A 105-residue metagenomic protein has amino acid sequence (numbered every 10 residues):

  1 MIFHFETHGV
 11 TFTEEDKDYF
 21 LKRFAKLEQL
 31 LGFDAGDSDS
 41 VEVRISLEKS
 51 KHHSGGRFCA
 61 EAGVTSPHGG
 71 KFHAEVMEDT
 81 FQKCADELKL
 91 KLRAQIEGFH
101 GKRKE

Functional and structural regions predicted by a protein language model:
M1-E105: N-terminal, polar/charged subdomain of small-to-medium soluble alpha/beta proteins
